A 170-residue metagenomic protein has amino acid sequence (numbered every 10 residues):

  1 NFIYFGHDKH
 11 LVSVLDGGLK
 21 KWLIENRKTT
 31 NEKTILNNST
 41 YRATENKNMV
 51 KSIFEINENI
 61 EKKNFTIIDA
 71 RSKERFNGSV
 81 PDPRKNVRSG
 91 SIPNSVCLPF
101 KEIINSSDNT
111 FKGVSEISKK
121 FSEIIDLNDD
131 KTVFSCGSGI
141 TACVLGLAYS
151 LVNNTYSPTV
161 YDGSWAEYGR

Functional and structural regions predicted by a protein language model:
N1-F54, S79, T141-S164: Thiolate-centered catalytic microenvironments shared by cysteine-dependent enzyme domains
V12, R84, R88, K131-V133 (+1 more regions): N-terminal hydrophobic or amphipathic segments with adjacent small-residue motifs that include Sec signal peptides
S13, T66-D69, V133-S135, T159-V160: Structural recognition of the beta-strand scaffold that forms the well-ordered cores of secreted hydrolase catalytic
G17, A70, F100, G137 (+1 more regions): Cofactor-binding loop segments of dinucleotide-utilizing enzymes, especially the Rossmann-like FAD- and NAD(P)+-binding
S52-N128, R170: Positively charged, proline/Ser/Thr-rich regional signature most characteristic of the Rhodanese/CDC25-like
T132-V144: A phosphate-binding catalytic loop at a beta-strand-loop-alpha-helix junction that coordinates phosphoryl groups
E167: C-terminal interaction modules of eukaryotic adaptor/scaffold proteins
